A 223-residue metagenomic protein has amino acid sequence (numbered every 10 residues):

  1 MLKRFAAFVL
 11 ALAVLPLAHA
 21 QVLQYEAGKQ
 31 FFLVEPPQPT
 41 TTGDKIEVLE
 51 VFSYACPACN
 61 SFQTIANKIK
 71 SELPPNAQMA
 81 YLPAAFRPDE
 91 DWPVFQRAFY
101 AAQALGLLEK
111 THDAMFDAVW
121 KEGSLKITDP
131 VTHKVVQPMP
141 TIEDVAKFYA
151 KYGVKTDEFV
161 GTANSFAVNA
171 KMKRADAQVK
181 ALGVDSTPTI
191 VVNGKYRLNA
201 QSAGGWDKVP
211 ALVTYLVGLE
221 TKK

Functional and structural regions predicted by a protein language model:
L2-D91, G218-K223: Extracytoplasmic thiol/disulfide redox context detector
K3-F5, S53, E143-K223: C-terminal cap of thioredoxin/glutaredoxin-like
L15, A118-E122, S165-A170: A short structural micro-motif
Q21-V34, M115, V136-V145, W206 (+1 more regions): Periplasmic c-type cytochrome electron-transfer domains
K45, L49, A55-F62, R87-F95 (+5 more regions): Solvent-exposed, acidic/flexible segments
N60-V136, Y215-K223: Structural alpha/beta surface segment adjacent to cysteine/selenocysteine redox centers across thiol/disulfide enzymes
V131, P138, T156-V160: Amphipathic alpha-helical segments
